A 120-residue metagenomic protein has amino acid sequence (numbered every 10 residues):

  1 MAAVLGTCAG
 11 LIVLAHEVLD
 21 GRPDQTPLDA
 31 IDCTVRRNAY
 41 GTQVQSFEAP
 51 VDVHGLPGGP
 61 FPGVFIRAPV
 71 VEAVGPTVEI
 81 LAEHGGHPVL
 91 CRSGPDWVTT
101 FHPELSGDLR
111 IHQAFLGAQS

Functional and structural regions predicted by a protein language model:
M1-D52: Cysteine-nucleophile active-site neighborhood
R37-S120: Amide-donor transfer/coupling interface in amidating biosynthetic enzymes
